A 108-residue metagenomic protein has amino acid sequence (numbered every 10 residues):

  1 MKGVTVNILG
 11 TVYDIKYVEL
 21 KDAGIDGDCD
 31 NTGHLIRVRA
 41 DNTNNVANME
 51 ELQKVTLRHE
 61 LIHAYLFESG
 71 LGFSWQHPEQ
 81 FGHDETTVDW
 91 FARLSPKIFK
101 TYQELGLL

Functional and structural regions predicted by a protein language model:
M1-L52, E68-L108: Metalloprotease/metallohydrolase-associated module, dominated by Zn2+-dependent proteases
V55-F67: Active-site recognition of the HExxH zinc-binding catalytic motif
